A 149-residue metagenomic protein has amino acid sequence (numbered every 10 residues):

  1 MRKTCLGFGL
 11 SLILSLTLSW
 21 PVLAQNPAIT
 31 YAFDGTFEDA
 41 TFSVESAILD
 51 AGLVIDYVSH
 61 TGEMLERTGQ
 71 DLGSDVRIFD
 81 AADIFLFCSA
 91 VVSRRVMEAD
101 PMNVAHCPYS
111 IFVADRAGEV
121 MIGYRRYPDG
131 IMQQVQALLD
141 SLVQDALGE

Functional and structural regions predicted by a protein language model:
M1-T4: Positively charged n-region of N-terminal signal peptides that target proteins for export
G7-S19: Bacterial N-terminal signal peptides
V22-G62: Terminal, regulation- and interaction-focused segments at domain boundaries
F33-T41, I78, P128, M132 (+1 more regions): Solvent-exposed, acidic/flexible segments
D34, D56, H60-H106: Compact, glycine-rich, soluble single-domain proteins
S46, D50-A51, D56, C88 (+3 more regions): Mature, secreted membrane-active peptide modules
C107-D129: Beta-strand/loop substructures that line and gate deep hydrophobic ligand-binding cavities in soluble
M121-E149: C-terminal partner/receptor-binding element of secreted or periplasmic proteins
